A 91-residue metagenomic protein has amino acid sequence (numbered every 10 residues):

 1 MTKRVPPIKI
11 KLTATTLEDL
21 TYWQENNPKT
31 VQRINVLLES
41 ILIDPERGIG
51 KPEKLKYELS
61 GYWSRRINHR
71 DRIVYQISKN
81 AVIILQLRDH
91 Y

Functional and structural regions predicted by a protein language model:
M1-K9, T13-V36, S64-R72, Q76-Y91: Enriched for short, Lys/Arg-rich terminal
E39-R66: A short, surface-exposed loop/turn module that caps and links secondary-structure elements
